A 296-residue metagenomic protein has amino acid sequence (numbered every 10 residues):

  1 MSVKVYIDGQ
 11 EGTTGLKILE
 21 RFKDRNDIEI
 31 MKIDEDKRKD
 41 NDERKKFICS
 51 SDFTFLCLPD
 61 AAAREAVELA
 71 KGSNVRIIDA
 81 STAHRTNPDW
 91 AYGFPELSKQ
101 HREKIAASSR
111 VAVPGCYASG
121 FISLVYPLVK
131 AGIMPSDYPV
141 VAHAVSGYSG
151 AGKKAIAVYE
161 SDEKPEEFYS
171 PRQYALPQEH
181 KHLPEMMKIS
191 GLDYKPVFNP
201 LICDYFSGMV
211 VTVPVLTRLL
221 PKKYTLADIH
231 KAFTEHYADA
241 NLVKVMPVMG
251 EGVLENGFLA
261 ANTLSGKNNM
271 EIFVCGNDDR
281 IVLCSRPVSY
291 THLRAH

Functional and structural regions predicted by a protein language model:
S2-F168, Y174, L264-S265, C275-D278: N-terminal Rossmann-like NAD(P) cofactor-binding subdomain of oxidoreductases, focused on the glycine-rich
Y6-G15, N41, I122, Y126-G250: Active-site-lining helix/loop region of Rossmann-like oxidoreductase modules
C203-D204, P287-Y290: Glycine-rich phosphate/pyrophosphate-binding beta-alpha loops
T217, G276, P287-V288: Short beta-strand segments enriched in hydrophobic/aromatic residues within well-folded beta-rich domains
N256-R280: FAD-binding beta-loop-beta segment adjacent to the flavin cofactor pocket
I281-R286: Short, well-ordered beta-strand elements
T291-H296: Conserved small/polar residues in nucleotide/adenosyl-binding loops
